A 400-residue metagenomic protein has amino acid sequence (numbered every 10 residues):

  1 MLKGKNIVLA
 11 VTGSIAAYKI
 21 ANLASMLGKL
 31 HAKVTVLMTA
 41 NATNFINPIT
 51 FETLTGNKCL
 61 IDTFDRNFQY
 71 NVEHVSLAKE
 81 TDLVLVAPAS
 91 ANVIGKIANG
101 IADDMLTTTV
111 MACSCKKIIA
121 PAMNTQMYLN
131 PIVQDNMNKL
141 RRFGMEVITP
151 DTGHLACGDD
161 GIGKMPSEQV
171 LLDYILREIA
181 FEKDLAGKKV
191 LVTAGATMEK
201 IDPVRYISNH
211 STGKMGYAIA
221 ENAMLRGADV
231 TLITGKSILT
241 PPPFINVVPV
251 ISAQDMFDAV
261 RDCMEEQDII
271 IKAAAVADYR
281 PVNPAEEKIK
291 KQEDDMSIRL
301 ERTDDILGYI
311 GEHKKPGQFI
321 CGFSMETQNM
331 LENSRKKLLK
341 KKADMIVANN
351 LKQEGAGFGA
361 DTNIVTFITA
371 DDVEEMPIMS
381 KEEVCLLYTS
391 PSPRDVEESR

Functional and structural regions predicted by a protein language model:
M1-T50, V190-I251: Glycine-rich phosphate/diphosphate-binding loop of Rossmann-like nucleotide-binding domains
S14-I15, D65, A89-I94, M123-T125 (+4 more regions): Short glycine-rich anion-binding loops that position phosphate/pyrophosphate groups of nucleotides and phosphorylated
E52-V86, A91-K96: Glycine-rich oxoanion-binding loops at beta->alpha junctions
N92-A102, M127-N130, I201-S208, R280-K290 (+2 more regions): Glycine/threonine-rich flexible loop motifs
I97-N124, K139, E293-G308: Short, acidic/small-residue loops that bind anionic groups at enzyme active sites
C115-D151, G163-V170, Q318-A343: Short, glycine-/small-residue-rich phosphate/pyrophosphate-handling segment
F244-G308: A glycine- and small/hydrophobic-rich beta-loop-beta segment that serves as a flexible "lid/hinge" or phosphate-binding
T389-P393: Conserved small/polar residues in nucleotide/adenosyl-binding loops
